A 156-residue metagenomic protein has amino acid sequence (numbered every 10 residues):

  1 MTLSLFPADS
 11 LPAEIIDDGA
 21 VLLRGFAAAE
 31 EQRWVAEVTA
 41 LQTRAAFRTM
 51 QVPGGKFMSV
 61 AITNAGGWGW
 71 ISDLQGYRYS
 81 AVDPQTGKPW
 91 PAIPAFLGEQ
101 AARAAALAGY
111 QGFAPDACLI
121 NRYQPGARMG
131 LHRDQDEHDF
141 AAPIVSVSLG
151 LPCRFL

Functional and structural regions predicted by a protein language model:
M1-L156: Non-heme Fe(II) oxygenase metal-center motifs and adjacent flexible, charged/small-residue loops
